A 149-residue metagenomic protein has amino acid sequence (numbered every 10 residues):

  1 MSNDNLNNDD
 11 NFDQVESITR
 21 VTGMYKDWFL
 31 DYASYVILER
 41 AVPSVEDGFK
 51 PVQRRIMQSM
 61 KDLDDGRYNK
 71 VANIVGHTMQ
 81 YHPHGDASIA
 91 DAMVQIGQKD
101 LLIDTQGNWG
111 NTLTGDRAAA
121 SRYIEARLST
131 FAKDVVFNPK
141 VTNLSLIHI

Functional and structural regions predicted by a protein language model:
M1-I147: Catalytic phosphate-handling regions of large nucleic-acid enzymes and associated NTPases
